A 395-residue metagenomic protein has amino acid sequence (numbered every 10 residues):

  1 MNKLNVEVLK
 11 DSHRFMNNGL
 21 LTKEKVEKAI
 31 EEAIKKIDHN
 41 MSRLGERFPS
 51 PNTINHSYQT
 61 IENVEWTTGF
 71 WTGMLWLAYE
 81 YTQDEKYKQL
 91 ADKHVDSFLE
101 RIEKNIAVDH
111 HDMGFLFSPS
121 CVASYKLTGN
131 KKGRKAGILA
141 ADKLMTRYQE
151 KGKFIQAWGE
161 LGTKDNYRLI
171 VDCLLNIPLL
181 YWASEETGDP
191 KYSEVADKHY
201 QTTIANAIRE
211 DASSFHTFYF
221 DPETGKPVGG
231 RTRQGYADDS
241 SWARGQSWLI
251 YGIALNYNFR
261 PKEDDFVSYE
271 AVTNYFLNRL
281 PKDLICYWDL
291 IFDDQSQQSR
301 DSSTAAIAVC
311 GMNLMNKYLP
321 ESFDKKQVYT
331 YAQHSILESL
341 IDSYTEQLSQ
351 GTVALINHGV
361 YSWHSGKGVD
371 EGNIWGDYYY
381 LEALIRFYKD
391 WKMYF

Functional and structural regions predicted by a protein language model:
M1-F395: Glycan-recognition and catalytic cores of secretory/periplasmic carbohydrate-active enzymes
